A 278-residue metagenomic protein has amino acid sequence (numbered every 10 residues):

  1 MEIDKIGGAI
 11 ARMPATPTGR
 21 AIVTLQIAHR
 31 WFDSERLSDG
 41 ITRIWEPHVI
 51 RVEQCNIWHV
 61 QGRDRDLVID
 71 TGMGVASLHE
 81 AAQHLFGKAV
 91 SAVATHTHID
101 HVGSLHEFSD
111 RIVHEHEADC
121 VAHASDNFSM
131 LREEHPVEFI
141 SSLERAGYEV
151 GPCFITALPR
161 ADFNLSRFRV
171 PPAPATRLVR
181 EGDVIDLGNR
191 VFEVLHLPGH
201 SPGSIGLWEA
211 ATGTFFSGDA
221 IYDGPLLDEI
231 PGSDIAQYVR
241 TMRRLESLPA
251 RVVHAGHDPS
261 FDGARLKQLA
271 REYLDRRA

Functional and structural regions predicted by a protein language model:
M1-T18, I22: N-terminal amphipathic/basic-hydrophobic helices that include classical n-h-c signal peptides and signal-anchor
A15-T16, S38-W45, F163-F168, G188-R190: Short Pro/Gly-enriched beta-strand edge/turn motifs at strand-loop
R30-H84, G206-G218, Y222: Conserved beta-strand hairpin/beta-sheet module of binuclear metal-dependent hydrolase folds, prominently
I44-V49, A124, E229-S233: Acidic/histidine-rich helix-loop elements that form or flank divalent-metal/phosphate-binding sites at the catalytic
C55-N56, H123-D126, E229, R265-Q268: Short aromatic-enriched loop/helix-cap "lid" or pocket-rim segments at secondary-structure transitions that line
G62-D64, F86-A89, L105-R111, A210-T212 (+1 more regions): Short glycine/proline-enriched coil/turn segments at helix->beta-strand junctions
R65-V68, M73-V75, R160, L165-R177 (+1 more regions): Metallo-beta-lactamase
A76-V184, E272-R276: Active-site HxH/HxHxD metal-binding segment of metal-dependent hydrolases
